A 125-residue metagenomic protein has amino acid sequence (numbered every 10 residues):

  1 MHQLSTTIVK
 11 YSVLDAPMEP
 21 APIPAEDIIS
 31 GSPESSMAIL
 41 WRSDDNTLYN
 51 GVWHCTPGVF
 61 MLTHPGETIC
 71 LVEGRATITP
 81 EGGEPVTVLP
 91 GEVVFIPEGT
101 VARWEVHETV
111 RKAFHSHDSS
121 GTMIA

Functional and structural regions predicted by a protein language model:
M1-N46: A short, N-terminal "cap"/entry segment at the start of jelly-roll beta-barrel domains of the cupin/DSBH fold
Q3, D15-A16, G91, S116-D118: Eukaryotic low-complexity, intrinsically disordered regulatory segments enriched in serine, proline and acidic residues
R42-H64, P97-E98: Conserved short histidine dyad/triad with adjacent acidic residue
D44, V72, G82, E98 (+1 more regions): Short loop/turn positions at the edges of beta-strands in beta-sheet-rich folds
G51-V52, V59-H64, P80, V86-T87 (+1 more regions): Short histidine-centered beta-strand/loop micro-motifs that create catalytic or ligand/metal-coordination sites
C55, T63-I78: Short, conserved beta-strand element in jelly-roll/cupin
G82-E98: Short acidic-glycine-tyrosine-enriched beta hairpin
L89, E98-M123: Ligand-binding loop in jelly-roll beta-barrel domains
